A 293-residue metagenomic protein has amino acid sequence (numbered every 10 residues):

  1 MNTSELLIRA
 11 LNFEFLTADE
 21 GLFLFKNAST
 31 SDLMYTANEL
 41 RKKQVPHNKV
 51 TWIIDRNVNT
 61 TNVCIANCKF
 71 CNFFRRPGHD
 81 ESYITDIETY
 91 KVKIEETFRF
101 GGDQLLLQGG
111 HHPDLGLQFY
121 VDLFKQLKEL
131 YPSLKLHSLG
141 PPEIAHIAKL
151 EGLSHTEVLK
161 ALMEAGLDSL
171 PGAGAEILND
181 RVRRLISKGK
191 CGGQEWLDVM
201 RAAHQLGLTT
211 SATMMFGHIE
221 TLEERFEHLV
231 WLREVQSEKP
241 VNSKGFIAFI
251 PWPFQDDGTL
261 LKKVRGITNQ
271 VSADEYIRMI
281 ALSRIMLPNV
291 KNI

Functional and structural regions predicted by a protein language model:
T3-T36, L40, V45: Acidic, glycine/proline-rich low-complexity segments that act as flexible tails and inter-domain linkers
M34-G78, S82-Q108: N-terminal pre-triad scaffold of radical SAM enzymes
V50, I54, C64-I65, C71-G78 (+3 more regions): Mobile, glycine- and charge-enriched loop segments and immediately flanking short secondary-structure elements within
C68, L117, V121-M215: Radical SAM/AdoMet-radical enzyme domain recognition
R76-I84, P113-Q118, A148-L153, V182-G193 (+1 more regions): Glycine-rich tight-turn/loop motif centered on a GG-T
E81-E95, H112-E129, L153-S154: Active-site loop-helix segments enriched in His/Asp/Glu that coordinate and activate a nucleophilic water at divalent
G109, Y131, E164-A175, Q194-L260 (+1 more regions): Conserved C-terminal portion of the radical SAM core fold that forms the substrate/S-adenosylmethionine-binding
